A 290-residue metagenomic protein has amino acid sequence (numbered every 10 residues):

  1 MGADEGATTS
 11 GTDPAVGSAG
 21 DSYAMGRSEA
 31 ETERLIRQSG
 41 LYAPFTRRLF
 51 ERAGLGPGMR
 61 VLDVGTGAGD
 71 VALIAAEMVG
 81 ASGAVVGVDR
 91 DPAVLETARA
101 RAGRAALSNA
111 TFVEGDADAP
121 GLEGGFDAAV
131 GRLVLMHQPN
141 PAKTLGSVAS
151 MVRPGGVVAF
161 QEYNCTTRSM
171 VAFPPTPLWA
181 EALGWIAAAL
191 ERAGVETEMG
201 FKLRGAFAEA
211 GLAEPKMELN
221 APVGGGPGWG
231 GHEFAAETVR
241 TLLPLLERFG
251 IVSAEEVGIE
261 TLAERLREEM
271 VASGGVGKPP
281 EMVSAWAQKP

Functional and structural regions predicted by a protein language model:
M1-T32, I36-R37: N-terminal, positively charged/glycine-rich alpha-helical extensions of SAM-dependent methyltransferases
D4-E5, A24, S28-E31, K216-K278: C-terminal helical/coil "lid" or tail adjacent to the Rossmann-like core of SAM-dependent
G40-M59, I74: Conserved alpha-helix/loop element of class I SAM-dependent methyltransferases that forms part of the SAM/SAH-binding
L62-V64, A68-P120: Class I SAM-dependent methyltransferase SAM/SAH-binding core
A119-A128: A short acidic, Gly/Pro-enriched loop at the edge of an enzyme's catalytic core that lines a small-molecule cofactor
D127-A142: A short SAM/SAH-binding and catalytic strip from SAM-dependent methyltransferases
A142-V157: A short glycine-rich, Lys/Arg-flanked "PGG" loop and its adjoining helix->strand segment in the class I
A159-W229, R248: Conserved catalytic/acceptor-binding region of the Class I
